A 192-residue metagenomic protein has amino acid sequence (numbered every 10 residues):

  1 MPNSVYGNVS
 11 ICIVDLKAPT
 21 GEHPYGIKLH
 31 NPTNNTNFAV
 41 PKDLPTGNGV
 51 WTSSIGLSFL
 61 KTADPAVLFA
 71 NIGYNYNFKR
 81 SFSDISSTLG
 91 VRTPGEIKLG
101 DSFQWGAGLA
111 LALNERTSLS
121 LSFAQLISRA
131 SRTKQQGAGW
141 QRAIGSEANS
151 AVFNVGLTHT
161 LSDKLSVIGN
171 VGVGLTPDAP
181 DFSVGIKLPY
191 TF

Functional and structural regions predicted by a protein language model:
M1-V9, H23-Y25, P65-A66, R116 (+2 more regions): Short loop/turn motifs that connect adjacent beta-strands in outer-membrane beta-barrel proteins
M1-W51: Hydrophobic alpha-helical segments and helix pairs
P2, S58-L60, G106-G108: Transmembrane beta-barrel wall of Gram-negative outer-membrane proteins
N8-V14, S53, L68-I72, W105 (+3 more regions): Transmembrane beta-strands of outer-membrane beta-barrel proteins
D15-H23, T62, N75-K79, L126-A130 (+2 more regions): Structural signature of outer-membrane beta-barrel domains
E22-G26, V67-F69, R80-F82, S131-T133 (+1 more regions): Short acidic, gly/pro-rich beta-turn/loop elements at beta-sheet edges and active-site/ligand-binding grooves
P45-S87: Hydrophobic, aromatic-enriched interface-forming segments
F82-S87, V91-F192: Outer membrane beta-barrel transmembrane domains
